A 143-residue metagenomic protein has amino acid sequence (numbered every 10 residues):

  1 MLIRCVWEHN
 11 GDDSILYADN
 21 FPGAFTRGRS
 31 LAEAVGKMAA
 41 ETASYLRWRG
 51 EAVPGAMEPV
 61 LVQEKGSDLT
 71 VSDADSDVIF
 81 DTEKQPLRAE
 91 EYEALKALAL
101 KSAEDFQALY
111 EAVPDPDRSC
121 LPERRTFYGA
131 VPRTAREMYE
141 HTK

Functional and structural regions predicted by a protein language model:
M1-K143: Aromatic-glycine hotspot motif
